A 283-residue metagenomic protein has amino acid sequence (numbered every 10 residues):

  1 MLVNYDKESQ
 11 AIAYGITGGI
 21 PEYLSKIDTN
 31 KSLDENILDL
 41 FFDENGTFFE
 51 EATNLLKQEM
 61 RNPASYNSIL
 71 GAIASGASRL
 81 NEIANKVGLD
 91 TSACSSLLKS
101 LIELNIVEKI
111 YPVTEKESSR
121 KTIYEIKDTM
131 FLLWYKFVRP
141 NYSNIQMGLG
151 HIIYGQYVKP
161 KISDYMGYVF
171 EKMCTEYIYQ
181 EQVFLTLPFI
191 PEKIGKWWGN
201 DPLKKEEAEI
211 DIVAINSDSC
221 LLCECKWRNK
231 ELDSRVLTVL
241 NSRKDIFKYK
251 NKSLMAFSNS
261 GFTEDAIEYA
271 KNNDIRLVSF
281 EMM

Functional and structural regions predicted by a protein language model:
L2-L55: Amphipathic alpha-helical "lid/sensor" segments that cap RecA-like P-loop NTPase cores
Y5-D6, A77-R79, F247-K252: Short, surface-exposed connector motifs at secondary-structure boundaries
P21, K31, T114-E115, N229 (+1 more regions): Conserved nucleotide-binding/hydrolysis micro-motifs of P-loop NTPases
L33-N85: Winged-helix-like regulatory helical subdomains adjacent to P-loop NTPase cores
I37-F41, Q58-P63, R79, K109-V138: Short, cationic-aromatic polyanion-contact patches
V87-N105: Short amphipathic alpha-helical interaction segments
T122-M283: A cross-kingdom feature that marks ATP-driven nucleic-acid transaction machinery
